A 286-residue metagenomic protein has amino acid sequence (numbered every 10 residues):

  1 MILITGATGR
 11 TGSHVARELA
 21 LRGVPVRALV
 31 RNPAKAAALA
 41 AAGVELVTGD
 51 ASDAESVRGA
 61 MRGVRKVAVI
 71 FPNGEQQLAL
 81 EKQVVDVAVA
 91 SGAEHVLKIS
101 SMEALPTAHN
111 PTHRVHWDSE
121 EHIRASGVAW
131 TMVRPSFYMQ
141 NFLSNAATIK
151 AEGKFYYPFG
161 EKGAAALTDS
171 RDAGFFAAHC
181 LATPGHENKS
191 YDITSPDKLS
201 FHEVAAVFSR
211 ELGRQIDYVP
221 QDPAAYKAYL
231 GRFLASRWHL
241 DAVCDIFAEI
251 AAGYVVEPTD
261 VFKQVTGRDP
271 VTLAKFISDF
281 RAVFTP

Functional and structural regions predicted by a protein language model:
I2-A41, S52-V64, N73-H95, S101-D217 (+5 more regions): Oxidoreductase cofactor-interface core, primarily capturing Rossmann-like NAD(P)-dependent enzymes
E45-T48: Conserved SAM-binding strand-loop segment of SAM-dependent methyltransferases
V69-F71: Short beta-strand segments enriched in small/hydrophobic residues
A224-P286: A hydrophobic C-terminal alpha-helical subdomain
